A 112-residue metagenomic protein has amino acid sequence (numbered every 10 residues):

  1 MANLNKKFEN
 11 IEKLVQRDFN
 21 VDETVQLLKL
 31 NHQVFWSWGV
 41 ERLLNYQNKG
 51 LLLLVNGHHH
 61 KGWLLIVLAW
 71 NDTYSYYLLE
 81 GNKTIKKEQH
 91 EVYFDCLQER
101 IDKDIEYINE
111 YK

Functional and structural regions predicted by a protein language model:
A2-D18, K83-K112: Mixed-charge, Lys/Arg-enriched low-complexity segments
A2-H58: Negatively charged, low-complexity tracts enriched in Asp/Glu with abundant Ser/Thr
L27, L43-Y46, N82, I101-I105: Amphipathic alpha-helical interaction segments
L52, L65, S75-Y77: General beta-strand recognition
H59-L64: Short, surface-exposed coil-to-beta transition loops
V67-N71: Short beta-strand micro-motifs enriched in acidic
D72-K83: Short, surface-exposed beta-strand/strand-loop-strand elements in extracellular ectodomains
